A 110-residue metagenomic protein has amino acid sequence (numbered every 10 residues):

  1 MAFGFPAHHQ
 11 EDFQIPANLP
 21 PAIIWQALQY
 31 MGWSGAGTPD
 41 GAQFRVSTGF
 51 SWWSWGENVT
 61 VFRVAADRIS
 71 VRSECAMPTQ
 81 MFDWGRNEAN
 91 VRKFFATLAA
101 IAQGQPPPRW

Functional and structural regions predicted by a protein language model:
M1-W110: Ser/Thr-rich, low-complexity intrinsically disordered terminal regions
